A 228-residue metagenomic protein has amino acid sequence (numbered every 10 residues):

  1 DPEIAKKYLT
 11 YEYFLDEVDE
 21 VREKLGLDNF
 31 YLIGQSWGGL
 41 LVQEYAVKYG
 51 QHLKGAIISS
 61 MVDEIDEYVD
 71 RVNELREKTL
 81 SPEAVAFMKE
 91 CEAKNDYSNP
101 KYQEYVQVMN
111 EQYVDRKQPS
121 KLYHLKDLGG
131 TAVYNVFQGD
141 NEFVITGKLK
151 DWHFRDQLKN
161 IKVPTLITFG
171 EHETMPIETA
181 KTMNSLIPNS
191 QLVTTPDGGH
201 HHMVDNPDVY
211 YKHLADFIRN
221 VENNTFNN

Functional and structural regions predicted by a protein language model:
D1-A5, Y68-D70, E178-T179: Conserved catalytic-core motifs of eukaryotic protein kinase domains, centered on the activation segment
D1-W37: Active-site loop/oxyanion-hole signature of alpha/beta-hydrolase fold enzymes
E23-N29, G50-Q51, K162-V163, N189: Active-site acidic short loop of glycosyltransferases
D28-R71: Conserved hydrolase catalytic core segment
G55-D96: Flexible "cap/lid" loop of the alpha/beta hydrolase fold
T79, A86-V163: Alpha/beta-hydrolase
R155-G198: Conserved loop-alpha-helix segment in the C-terminal half of the alpha/beta-hydrolase fold that carries the catalytic
N189-N228: Catalytic active-site module of serine/aspartate enzymes centered on a nucleophile-bearing elbow/loop
